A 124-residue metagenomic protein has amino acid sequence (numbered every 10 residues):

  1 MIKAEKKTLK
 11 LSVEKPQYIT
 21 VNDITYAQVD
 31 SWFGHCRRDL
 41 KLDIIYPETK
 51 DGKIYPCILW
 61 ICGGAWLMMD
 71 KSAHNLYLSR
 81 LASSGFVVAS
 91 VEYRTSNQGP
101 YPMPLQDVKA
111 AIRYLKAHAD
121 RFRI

Functional and structural regions predicted by a protein language model:
I2-K53: N-terminal cap/lid segment of alpha/beta-hydrolase-fold proteins
E48, G64, V87, E92-S96: Short beta-to-alpha linker loops that shape the active-site pocket of alpha/beta-hydrolase fold enzymes
T49, K53, K116-I124: Gly/Ser-rich "nucleophile elbow"/oxyanion-hole loop immediately N-terminal to the catalytic nucleophile in hydrolases
K53-G64, L115: Short beta-strand element of the alpha/beta-hydrolase
M68-S72, Q98-G99: Short N-terminal helix/helix-N-cap motif within the alpha/beta-hydrolase-1
D70-S90: Short amphipathic alpha-helix adjacent to the substrate-entry channel of hydrolases
G99-R121: Alpha/beta-hydrolase active-site loop
